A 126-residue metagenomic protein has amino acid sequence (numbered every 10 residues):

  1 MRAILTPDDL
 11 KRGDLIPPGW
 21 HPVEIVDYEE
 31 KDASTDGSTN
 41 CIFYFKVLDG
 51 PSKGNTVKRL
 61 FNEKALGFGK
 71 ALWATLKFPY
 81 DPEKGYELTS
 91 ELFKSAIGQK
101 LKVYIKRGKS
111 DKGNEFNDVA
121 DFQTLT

Functional and structural regions predicted by a protein language model:
M1-T126: Short beta-rich binding modules
